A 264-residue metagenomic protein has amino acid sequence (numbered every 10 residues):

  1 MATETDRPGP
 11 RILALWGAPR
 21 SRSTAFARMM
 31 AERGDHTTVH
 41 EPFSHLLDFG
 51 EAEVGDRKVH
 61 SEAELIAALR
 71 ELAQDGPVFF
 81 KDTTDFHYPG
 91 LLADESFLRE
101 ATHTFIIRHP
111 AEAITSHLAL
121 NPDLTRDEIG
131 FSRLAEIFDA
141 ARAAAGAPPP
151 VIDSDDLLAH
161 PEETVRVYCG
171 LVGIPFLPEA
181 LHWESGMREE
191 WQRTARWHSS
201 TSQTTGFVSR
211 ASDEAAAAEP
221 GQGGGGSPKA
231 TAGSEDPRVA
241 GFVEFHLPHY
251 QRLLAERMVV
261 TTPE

Functional and structural regions predicted by a protein language model:
M1-G76: PAPS-dependent sulfotransferase catalytic core
M1-G9, E179-E264: PAPS-dependent sulfotransferases, especially Golgi type II membrane carbohydrate sulfotransferases
A14, T37-H40, V78-F80, F105 (+1 more regions): A structural signal for short, well-ordered beta-strand segments and their strand-loop junctions that often border
M30, L69, F138-R142, V172 (+1 more regions): Hydrophobic, Leu/Ile/Phe/Ala-enriched alpha-helical segments that form helix-helix packing faces
L46-D48, A113, G186: Generic structural signal for helix capping and beta-alpha/helix-loop junctions
R57-E64, R126-R133, R238, F242-F245: Soluble or luminal CAZymes and related metallo-dependent hydrolases
L69-L91: Glycine-rich phosphate-binding loop used to anchor ATP phosphates in small-molecule kinases, encompassing both
T83-E179, E190, A195-V208: PAPS-dependent sulfotransferase catalytic domain
